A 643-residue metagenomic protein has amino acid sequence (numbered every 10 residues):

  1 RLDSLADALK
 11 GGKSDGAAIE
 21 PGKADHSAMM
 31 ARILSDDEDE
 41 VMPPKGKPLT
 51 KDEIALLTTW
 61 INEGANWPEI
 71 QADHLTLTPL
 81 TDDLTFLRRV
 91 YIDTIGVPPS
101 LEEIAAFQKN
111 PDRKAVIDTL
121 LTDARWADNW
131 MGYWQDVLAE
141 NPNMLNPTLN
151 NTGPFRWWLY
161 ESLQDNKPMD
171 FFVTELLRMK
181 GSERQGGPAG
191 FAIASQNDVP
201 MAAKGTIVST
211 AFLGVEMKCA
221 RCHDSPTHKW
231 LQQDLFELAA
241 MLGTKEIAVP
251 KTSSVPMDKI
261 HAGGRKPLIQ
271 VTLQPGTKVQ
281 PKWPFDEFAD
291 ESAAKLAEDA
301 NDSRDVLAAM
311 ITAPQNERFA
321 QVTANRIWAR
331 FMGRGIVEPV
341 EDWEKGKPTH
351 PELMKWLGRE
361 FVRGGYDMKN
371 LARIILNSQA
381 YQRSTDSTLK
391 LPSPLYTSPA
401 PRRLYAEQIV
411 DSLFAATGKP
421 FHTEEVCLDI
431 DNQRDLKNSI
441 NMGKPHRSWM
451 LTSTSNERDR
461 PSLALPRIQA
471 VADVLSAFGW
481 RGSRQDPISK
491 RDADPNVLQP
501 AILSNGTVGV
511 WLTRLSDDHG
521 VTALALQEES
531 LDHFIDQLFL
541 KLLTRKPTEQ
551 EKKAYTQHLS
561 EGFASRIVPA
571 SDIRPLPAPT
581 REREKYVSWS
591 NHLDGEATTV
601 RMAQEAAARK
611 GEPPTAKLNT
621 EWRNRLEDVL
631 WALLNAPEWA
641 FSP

Functional and structural regions predicted by a protein language model:
L2, D37, A55-T58, I70-P281 (+4 more regions): Short, structured secondary-structure elements that scaffold catalytic or ligand/cofactor-binding regions
G11-A18: Acyl-group handling in specialized metabolite and lipid biosynthesis
I19-D25, K45-T59, D258, V271: Periplasmic c-type cytochrome electron-transfer domains
K45-E69, E161, N301-R304: C-terminal capping alpha-helices of c-type cytochrome domains
A294-T323, I327-F331: Structured secondary-structure scaffolds
